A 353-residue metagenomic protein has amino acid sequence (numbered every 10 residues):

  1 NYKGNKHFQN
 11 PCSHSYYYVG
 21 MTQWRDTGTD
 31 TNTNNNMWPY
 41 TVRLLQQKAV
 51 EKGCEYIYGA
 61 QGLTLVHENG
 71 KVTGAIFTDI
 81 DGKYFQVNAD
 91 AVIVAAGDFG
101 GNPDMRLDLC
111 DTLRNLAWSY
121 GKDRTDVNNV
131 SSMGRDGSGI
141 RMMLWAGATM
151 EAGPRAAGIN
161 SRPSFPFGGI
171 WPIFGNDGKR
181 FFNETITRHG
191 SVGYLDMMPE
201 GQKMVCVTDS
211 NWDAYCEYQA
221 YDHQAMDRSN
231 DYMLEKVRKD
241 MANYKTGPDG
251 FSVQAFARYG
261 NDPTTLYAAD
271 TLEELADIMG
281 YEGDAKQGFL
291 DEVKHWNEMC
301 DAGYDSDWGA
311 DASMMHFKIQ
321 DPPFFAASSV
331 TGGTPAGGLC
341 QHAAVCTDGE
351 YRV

Functional and structural regions predicted by a protein language model:
N1-F85, P103-D104, V293, M299-A326: Conserved redox-cofactor binding core of oxidoreductases
E55-I57, T149-E151, C346: General small-molecule cofactor/ligand-binding pocket signal
L63, D81-G82, V92-V94, D98-G100 (+5 more regions): Short, glycine-/Ser/Thr-/acidic-enriched flexible segments
T64, T271, I278, E282 (+1 more regions): A glycine-rich dinucleotide-binding beta-alpha-beta segment and adjacent secondary-structure elements that constitute
V66, T78, F174-G175, T347-D348: Hydrophobic alpha-helical segments, especially N-terminal targeting/anchoring helices
G82-S161: Glycine-rich loop(s) and the adjacent beta-strand/alpha-helix scaffold that form part
D136, I140-M142, A146-Y281: An anion/pyrophosphate-binding glycine-rich loop and adjacent beta-alpha core in soluble alpha-beta enzymes
